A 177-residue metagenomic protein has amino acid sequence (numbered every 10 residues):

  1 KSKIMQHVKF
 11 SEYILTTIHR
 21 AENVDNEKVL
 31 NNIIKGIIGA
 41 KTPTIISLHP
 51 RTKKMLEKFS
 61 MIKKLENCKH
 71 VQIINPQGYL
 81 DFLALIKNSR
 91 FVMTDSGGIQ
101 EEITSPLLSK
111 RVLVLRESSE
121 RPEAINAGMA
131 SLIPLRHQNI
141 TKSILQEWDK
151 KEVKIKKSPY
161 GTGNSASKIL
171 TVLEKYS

Functional and structural regions predicted by a protein language model:
K1-T42, T52-S177: Nucleotide-activated sugar donor-binding and catalytic core shared by glycosyltransferases and related lipid-linked
T44-I46: Short loop-to-beta-strand entry elements in the cores of soluble alpha/beta enzymes
H49: Conserved C-terminal portion of the radical SAM core fold that forms the substrate/S-adenosylmethionine-binding
